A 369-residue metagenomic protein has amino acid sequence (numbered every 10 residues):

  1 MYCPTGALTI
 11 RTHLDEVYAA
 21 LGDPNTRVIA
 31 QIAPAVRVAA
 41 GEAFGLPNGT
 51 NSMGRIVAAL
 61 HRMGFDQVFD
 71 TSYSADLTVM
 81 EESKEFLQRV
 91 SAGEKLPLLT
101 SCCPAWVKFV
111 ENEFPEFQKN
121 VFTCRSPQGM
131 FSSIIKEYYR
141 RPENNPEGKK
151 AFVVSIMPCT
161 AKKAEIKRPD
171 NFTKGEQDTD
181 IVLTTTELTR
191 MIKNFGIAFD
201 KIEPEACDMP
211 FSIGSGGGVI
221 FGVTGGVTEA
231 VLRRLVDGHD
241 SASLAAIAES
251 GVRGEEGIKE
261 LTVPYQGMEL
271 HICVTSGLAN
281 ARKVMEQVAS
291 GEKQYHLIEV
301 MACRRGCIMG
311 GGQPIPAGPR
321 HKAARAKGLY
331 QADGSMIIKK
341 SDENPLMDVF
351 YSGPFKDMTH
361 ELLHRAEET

Functional and structural regions predicted by a protein language model:
M1-G6, A302: Cysteine-centered iron-sulfur cluster-binding motifs in ferredoxin-type domains/subunits of redox enzymes
T9-T369: Iron-sulfur-associated redox domains of electron-transfer enzymes in respiratory and anaerobic energy metabolism
